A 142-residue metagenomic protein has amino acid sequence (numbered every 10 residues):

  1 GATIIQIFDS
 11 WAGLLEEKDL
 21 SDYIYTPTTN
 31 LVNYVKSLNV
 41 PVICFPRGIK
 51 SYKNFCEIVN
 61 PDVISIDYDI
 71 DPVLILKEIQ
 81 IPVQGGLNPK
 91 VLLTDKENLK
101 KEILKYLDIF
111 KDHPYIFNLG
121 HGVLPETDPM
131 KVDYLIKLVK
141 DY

Functional and structural regions predicted by a protein language model:
G1-Y142: Active-site loop segments of alpha/beta catalytic cores
